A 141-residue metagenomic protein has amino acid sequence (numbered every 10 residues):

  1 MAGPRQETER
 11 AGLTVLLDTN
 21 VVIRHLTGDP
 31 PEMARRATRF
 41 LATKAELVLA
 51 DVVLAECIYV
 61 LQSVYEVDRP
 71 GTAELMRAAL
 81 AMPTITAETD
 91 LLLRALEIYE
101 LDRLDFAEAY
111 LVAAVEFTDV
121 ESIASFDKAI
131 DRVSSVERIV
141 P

Functional and structural regions predicted by a protein language model:
M1-L49, V64-G71: Short, well-structured N-terminal submotif of metal-dependent ribonuclease cores
M1-T14, V112-A113, F117-P141: Acidic, PIN/NYN-like endoribonuclease modules and their adjacent C-terminal/linker elements
G3, M82-S122: Active-site neighborhoods of divalent-metal-dependent phosphate/nucleic-acid chemistry enzymes
L17-D18, L49-A50, L104-D105, D127-K128 (+1 more regions): Histidine- and aromatic-rich ligand-binding microenvironments
V22, L54, I130-D131: A generic structural signal for short hydrophobic patches within well-formed alpha-helices
R24-L26, V60, V133: Residues that scaffold the ATP/ADP-binding catalytic core of kinase and kinase-like folds
A73-R77, L92-L93: Short, well-structured alpha-helical segments
